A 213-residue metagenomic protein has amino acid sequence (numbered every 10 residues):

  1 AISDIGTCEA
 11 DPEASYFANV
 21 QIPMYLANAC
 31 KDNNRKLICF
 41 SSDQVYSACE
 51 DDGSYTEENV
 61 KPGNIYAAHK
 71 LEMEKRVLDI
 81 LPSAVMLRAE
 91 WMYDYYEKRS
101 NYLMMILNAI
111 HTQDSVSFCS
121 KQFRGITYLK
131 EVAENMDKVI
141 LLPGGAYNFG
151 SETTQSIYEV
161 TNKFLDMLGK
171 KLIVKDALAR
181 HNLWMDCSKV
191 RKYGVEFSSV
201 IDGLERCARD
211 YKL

Functional and structural regions predicted by a protein language model:
A1-A18, K31: NAD(P)H-binding glycine-rich loop region in Rossmannoid oxidoreductase-like domains and their noncatalytic homologs
A10, A18, N64, R124-T127 (+3 more regions): Residue-level signal for the nucleotide or nucleotide-sugar donor/cofactor binding architecture
A10-E13, F17, Q21-Y25, V45-L87 (+1 more regions): Catalytic helix-loop patch of NAD(P)-dependent Rossmann-fold dehydrogenases
D32-K36: A short helix->loop->beta-strand "cap" motif at the edges of active sites that frequently abuts
P62-H69, R99, K121, Y128: The catalytic Tyr-centered alpha-helix of NAD(P)H-dependent dehydrogenases
K75-R124, E131: NAD(P)-dependent short-chain dehydrogenase/reductase
A133-N182, D186-C187: Mid/C-terminal beta-alpha module of Rossmann-like enzyme folds, strongest in SDR-family dehydrogenases/epimerases
K171-I173, A177-L213: C-terminal amphipathic/interface module of NAD(P)-dependent oxidoreductases and related NAD-binding regulators
